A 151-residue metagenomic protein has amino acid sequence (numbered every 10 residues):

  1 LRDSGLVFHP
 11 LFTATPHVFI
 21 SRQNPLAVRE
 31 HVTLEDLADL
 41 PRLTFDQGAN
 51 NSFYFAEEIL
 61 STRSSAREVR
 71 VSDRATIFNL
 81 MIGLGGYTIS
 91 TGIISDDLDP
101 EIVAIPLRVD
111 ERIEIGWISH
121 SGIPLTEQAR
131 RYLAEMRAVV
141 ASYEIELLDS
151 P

Functional and structural regions predicted by a protein language model:
L1, L34, D39-R63, L125-A129 (+2 more regions): Secondary-structure junction motif
R2-F8, A27-V28, L60, V103 (+2 more regions): Short helix-loop hinge/linker segments at domain boundaries
R2-T15, A75-P124: Beta-alpha-beta core module
D3-R42, R130: Flexible hinge/capping segments at coil-to-helix
F8, R42, E68-R70, A104: Conserved beta-strand scaffold positions in the cores of enzyme catalytic domains, especially in NTP/NDP-utilizing
S21, F45-D46, S90-T91: Thr-Gly-centered strand-to-loop micro-motif
F53, D73-A75: Conserved glycosyltransferase catalytic-site signature
I59-V69, E101-I102: A local structural motif
